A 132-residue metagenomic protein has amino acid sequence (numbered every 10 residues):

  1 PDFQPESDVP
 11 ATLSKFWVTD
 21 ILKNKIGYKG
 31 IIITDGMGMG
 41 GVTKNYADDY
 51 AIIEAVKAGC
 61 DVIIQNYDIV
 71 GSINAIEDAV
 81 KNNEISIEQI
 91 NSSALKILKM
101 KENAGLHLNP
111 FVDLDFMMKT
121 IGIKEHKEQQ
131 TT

Functional and structural regions predicted by a protein language model:
P1-D2, G38, I69: Active-site-proximal loop/turn and secondary-structure-junction residues that shape catalytic pockets, frequently
P1-V9: Short acidic, glycine-rich surface-loop motifs adjacent to enzyme active sites
A11-I33: Alpha-helix-loop-beta-strand connector modules within alpha/beta enzyme cores
K15, N24-K25, K44-T132: Preference for extracellular/luminal or secreted protein segments
G30-M37, I63-I64, I97: Hydrophobic faces of well-ordered beta-strands that scaffold small-molecule active sites in alpha/beta enzyme cores
